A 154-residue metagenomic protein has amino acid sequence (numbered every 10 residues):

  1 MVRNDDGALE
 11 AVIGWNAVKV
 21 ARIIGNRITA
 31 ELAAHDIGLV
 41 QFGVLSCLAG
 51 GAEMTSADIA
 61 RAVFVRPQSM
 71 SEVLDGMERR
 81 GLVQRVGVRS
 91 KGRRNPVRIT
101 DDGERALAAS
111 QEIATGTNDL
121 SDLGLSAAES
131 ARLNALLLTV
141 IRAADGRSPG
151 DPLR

Functional and structural regions predicted by a protein language model:
M1-H35, I99, G124, A131 (+1 more regions): N-terminal leader segment of winged-helix/HTH proteins
V20, I24, V63, A106-G124 (+1 more regions): Alpha-helical linker/hinge and terminal dimerization helices associated with HTH transcriptional regulators
Q41-L45: Short alpha-helical "packing" element that flanks the helix-turn-helix/winged-helix DNA-binding module
C47, A62, R80: Residues within the alpha-helical elements of helix-turn-helix
A52-E53, F64: Central "turn" residue of the DNA-binding helix-turn-helix
E53, D75-L138: Charged, amphipathic alpha-helical coiled-coil/dimerization segments
D58-A60: A short acidic, leucine-rich amphipathic alpha-helix
